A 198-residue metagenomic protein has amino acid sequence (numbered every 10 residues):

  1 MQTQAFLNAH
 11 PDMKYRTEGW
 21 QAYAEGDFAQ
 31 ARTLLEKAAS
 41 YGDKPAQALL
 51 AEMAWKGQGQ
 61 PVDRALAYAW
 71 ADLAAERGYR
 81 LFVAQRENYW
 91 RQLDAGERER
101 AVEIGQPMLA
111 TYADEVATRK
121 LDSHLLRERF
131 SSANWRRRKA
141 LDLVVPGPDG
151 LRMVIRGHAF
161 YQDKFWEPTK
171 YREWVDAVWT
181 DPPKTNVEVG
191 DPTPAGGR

Functional and structural regions predicted by a protein language model:
Q2, N8, D12-M13, L93-R198: Extracytoplasmic and endomembrane cell-envelope/extracellular-matrix remodeling and assembly machinery
N8-D12, A22-D27, S40-Q47, K56-Q58 (+3 more regions): Short helix-capping/linker turns of helical repeat alpha-solenoids
K37-S40, A110: Solenoid-like repeat scaffolds
A51-P61, W90-D94: Short coil/turn linking the two alpha-helices of tandem helical-hairpin repeats
